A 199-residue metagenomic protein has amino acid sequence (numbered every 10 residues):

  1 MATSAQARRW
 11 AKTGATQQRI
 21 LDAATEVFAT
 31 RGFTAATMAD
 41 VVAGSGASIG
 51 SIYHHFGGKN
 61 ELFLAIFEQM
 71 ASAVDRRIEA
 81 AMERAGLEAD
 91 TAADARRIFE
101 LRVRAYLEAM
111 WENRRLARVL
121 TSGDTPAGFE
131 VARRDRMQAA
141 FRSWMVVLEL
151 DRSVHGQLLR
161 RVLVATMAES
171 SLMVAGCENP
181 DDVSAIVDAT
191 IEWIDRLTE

Functional and structural regions predicted by a protein language model:
M1-A15, A85-G86: N-terminal intrinsically disordered/low-complexity leader segments
R9, T16-R19, A23, L159: N-terminal positioning helix adjacent to the helix-turn-helix/winged-helix DNA-binding module
R19, A23, V27-E61, A65: Helix-turn-helix
L64-M70, R133: Alpha-helical DNA-contacting segments of helix-turn-helix folds
A65, E79-E112, L163, V187: Hydrophobic alpha-helical connector segments
D75, L101, E108-A109, P126-R161 (+2 more regions): Amphipathic alpha-helical packing segments from all-alpha helical-bundle domains
A105-G128, L172-G176: Amphipathic alpha-helical segments used for helix-helix packing
E112, L116, V146, V164-D181 (+1 more regions): Amphipathic C-terminal alpha-helical segment
